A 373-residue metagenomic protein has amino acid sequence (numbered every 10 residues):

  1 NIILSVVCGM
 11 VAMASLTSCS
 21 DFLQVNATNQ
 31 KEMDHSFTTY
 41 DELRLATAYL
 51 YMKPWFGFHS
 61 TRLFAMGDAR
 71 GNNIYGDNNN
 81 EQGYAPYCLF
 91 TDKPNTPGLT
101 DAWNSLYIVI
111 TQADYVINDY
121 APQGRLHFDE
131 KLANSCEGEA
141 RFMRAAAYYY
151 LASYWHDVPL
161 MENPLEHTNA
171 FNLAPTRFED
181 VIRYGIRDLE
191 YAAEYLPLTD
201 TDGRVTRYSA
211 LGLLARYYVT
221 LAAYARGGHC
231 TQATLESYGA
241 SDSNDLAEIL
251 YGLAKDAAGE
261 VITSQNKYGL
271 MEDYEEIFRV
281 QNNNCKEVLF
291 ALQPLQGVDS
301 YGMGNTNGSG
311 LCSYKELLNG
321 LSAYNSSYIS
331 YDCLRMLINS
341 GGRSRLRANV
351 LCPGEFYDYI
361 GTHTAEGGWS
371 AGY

Functional and structural regions predicted by a protein language model:
N1-V6: Bacterial N-terminal signal peptides that target proteins for export
G9-M10: Hydrophobic regular secondary-structure detector
M13: Short, motif-level signal for alpha-helix interfacial/capping segments enriched in acidic residues and aromatics/proline
L16-S18: C-terminal motif of bacterial Sec signal peptides marking the signal peptidase cleavage site
S20-Y84, V158, E190, R204-L211 (+1 more regions): An aromatic- and glycine-enriched ligand-binding surface/loop that stacks and positions planar moieties
Y40-F58, N79-W155, N169-R183, R187-R204 (+1 more regions): Conserved, well-structured interaction surfaces
W155-M161: Short, flexible active-site-proximal loops enriched in glycine and acidic residues
P164-T168: Short edge-strand/loop segments of extracellular domains
